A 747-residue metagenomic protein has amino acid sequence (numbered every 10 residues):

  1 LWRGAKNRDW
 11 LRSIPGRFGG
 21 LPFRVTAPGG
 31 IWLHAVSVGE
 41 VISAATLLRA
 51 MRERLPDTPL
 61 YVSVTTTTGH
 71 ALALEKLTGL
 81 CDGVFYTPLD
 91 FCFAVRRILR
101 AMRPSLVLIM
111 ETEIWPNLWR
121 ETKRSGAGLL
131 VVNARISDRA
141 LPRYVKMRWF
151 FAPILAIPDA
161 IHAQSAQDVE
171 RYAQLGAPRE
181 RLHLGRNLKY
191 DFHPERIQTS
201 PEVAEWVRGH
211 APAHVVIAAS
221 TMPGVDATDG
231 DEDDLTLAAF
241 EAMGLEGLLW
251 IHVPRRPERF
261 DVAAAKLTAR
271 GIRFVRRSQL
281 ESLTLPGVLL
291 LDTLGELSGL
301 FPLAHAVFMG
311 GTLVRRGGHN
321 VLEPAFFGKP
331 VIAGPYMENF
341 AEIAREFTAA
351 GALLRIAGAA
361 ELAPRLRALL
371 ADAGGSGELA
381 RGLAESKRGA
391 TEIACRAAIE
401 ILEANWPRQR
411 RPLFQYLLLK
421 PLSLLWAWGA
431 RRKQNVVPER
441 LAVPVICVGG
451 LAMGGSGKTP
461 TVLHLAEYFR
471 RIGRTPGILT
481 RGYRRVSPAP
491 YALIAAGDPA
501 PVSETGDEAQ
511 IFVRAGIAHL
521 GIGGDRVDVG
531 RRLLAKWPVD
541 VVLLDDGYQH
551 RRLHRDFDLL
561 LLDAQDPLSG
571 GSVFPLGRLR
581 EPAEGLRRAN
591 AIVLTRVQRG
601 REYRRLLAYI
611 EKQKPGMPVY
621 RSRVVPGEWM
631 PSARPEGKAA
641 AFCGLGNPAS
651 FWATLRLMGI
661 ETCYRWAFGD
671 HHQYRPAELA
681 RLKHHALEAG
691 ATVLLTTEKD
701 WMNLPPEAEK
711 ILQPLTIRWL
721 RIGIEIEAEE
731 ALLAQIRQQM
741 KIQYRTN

Functional and structural regions predicted by a protein language model:
L1-P15, K146, Q409-P444: A transmembrane-helix-recognition feature enriched in membrane-embedded lipid enzymes and envelope glyco-/phospholipid
W2-I197, A218, M222, T228 (+2 more regions): Active-site and donor-binding regions of nucleotide-sugar-utilizing enzymes
P28-H34, R431-G497, R599: Walker A (P-loop) phosphate-binding motif
G39-L55, P194-Q279: Conserved catalytic-core segment of nucleotide-activated headgroup transferases in glycan assembly
R100, G482-K614: Phosphate/Mg2+-binding loops and adjacent switch elements in nucleotide/diphosphate-handling enzyme cores
M102-L106, L285-R316: Acidic donor-binding loop of glycosyltransferase active sites
P158, P302-G382: Catalytic binding pocket for nucleotide-activated donors in carbohydrate/polymer assembly enzymes
S386-Q409, E730-R745: C-terminal alpha-helical cap of glycosyltransferases
